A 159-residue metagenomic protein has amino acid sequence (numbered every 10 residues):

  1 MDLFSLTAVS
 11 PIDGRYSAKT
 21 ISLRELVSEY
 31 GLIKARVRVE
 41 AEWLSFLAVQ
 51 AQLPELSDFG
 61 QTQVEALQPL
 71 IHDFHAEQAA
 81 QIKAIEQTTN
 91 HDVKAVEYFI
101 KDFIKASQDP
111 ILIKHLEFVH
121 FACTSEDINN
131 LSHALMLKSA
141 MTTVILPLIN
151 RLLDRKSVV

Functional and structural regions predicted by a protein language model:
M1-V159: A helix-coil-helix interface module used to build multimeric assemblies and to scaffold catalytic/cofactor sites
